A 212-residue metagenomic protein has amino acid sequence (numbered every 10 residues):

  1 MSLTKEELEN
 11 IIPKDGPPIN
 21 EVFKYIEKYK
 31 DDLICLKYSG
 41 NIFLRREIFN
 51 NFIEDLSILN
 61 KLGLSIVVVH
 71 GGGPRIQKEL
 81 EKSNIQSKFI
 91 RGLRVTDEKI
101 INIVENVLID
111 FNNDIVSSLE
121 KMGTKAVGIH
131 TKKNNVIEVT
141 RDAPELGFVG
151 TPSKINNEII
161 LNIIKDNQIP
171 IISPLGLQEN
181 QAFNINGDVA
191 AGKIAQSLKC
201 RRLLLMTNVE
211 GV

Functional and structural regions predicted by a protein language model:
M1-V212: Nucleotide/pyrophosphate-binding catalytic subdomain
